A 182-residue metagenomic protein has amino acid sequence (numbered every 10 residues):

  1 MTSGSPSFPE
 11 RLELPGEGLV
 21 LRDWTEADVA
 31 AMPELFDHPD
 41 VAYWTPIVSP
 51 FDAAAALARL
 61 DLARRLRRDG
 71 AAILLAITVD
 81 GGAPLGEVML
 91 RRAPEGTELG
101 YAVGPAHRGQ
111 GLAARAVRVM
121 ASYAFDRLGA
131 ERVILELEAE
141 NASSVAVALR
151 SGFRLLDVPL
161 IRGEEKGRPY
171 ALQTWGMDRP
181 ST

Functional and structural regions predicted by a protein language model:
M1-A42, L74-T182: Acyl-donor (CoA/ACP) binding surface of acyl/acetyltransferases
D40-L62, I73-L75: Conserved GNAT-fold acetyl-CoA-binding loop/helix
R65-G70: Short loop/turn motifs at secondary-structure junctions and domain boundaries
